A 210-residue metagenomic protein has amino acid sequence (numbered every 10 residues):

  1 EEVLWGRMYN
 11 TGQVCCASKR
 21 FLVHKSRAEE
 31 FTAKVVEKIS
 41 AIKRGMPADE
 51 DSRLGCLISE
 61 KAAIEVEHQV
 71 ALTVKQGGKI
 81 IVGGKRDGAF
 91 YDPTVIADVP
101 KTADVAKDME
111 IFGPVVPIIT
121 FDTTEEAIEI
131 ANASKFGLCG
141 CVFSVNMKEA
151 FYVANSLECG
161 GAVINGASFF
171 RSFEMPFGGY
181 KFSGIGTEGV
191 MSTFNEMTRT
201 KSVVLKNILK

Functional and structural regions predicted by a protein language model:
E1-K101, I164, K210: ALDH superfamily catalytic-core signature
K43, Q76, D92-K210: Conserved C-terminal structural/oligomerization subdomain of aldehyde/semialdehyde dehydrogenase
